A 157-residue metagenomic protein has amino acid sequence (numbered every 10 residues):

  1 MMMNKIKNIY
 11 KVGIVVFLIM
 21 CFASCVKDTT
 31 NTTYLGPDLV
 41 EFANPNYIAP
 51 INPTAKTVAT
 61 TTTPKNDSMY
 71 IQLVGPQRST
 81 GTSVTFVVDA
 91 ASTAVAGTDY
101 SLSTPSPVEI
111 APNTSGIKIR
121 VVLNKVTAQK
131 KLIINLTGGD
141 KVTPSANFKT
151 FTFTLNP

Functional and structural regions predicted by a protein language model:
M1-M2, I19: Residue-level detector of intrinsically disordered terminal segments
M2-I14: Bacterial N-terminal signal peptides that target proteins for export
V12-I14, L18, Y34, N156: Enrichment for repetitive, rod-forming helical segments
M20-S24: C-terminal motif of bacterial Sec signal peptides marking the signal peptidase cleavage site
V26-P157: Short boundary segments that mark the start of a structured unit
